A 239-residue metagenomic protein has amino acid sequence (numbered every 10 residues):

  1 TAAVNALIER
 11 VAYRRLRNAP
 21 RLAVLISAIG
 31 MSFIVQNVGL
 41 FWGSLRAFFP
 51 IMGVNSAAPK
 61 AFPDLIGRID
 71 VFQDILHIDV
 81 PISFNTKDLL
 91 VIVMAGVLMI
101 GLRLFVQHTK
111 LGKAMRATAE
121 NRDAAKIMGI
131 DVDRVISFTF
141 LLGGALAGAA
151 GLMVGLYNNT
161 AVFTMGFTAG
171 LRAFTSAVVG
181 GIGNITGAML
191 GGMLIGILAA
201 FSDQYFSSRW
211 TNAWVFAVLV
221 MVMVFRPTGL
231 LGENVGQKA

Functional and structural regions predicted by a protein language model:
T1-L7, V11, P81, T160 (+2 more regions): Membrane-embedded helix boundary and interhelical linker motif in transport proteins
T1-M31, L190-I195, A199, R226: Alpha-helical transmembrane segments within multi-pass membrane transporters and channels
T1-V4, I29-G39, I92-R103, G143-A150 (+3 more regions): Hydrophobic core segments of alpha-helical transmembrane domains in multi-pass membrane transport and ion-translocation
V11, A61, E120-I127, D131-R134 (+1 more regions): Cytosolic-side transmembrane-helix boundaries in multi-pass membrane proteins
L16, V24-H108, V135, F201 (+3 more regions): Transmembrane helix-bundle core of multi-pass membrane transporters and related energy-transducing complexes
N18-A19, H108, A119, R134 (+3 more regions): Helix-loop interface residues and adjacent transmembrane-helix termini in multi-pass membrane transporters, primarily
L76, P81-A161, I185-G191: Helix-loop-helix "hairpin" substructures at the membrane interface of multi-pass membrane proteins
S137-A147, G151-L219: Transmembrane alpha-helical segments in multi-pass inner-membrane proteins
